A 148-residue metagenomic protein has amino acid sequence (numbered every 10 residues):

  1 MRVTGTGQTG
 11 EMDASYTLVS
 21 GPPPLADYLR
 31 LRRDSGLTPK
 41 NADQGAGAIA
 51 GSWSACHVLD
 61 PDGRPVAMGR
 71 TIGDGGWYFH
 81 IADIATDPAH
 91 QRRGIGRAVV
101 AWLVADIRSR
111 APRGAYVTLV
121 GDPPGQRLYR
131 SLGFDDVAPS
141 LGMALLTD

Functional and structural regions predicted by a protein language model:
R2-D43, D62, S140: Short amphipathic alpha-helix that is part of the acyltransferase structural core
G47-H57, R113-A115: A short helix-loop-beta-strand connector motif used in the catalytic cores of GNAT acetyltransferases and, in some
S54-G69: Conserved beta-hairpin
G73-I81, Q91, R113: A conserved beta-turn-beta hairpin within the catalytic core of GNAT-like acetyltransferases that forms part
H90, G94-W102: Conserved acetyl-CoA pyrophosphate-binding loop and the N-cap/start of the following alpha-helix in GNAT-like
I107-G121: Conserved GNAT acetyl-CoA-binding A-motif
Y129: Conserved active-site tyrosine of GNAT-family acetyltransferases
